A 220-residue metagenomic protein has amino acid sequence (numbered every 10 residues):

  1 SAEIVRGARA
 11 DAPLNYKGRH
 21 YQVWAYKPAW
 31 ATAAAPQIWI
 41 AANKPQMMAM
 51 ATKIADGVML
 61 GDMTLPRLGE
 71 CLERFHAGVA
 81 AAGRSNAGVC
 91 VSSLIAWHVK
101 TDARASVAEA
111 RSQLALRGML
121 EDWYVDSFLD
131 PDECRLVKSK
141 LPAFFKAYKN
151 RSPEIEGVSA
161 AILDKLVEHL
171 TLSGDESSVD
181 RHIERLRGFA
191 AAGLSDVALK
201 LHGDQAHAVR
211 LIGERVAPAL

Functional and structural regions predicted by a protein language model:
S1-P28, G69, E73-A191: An alpha-helical appendage that flanks or caps ligand/catalytic pockets
G7, D56-G57: Well-ordered beta-strand positions
I38-A41, V58-L60, V89-I95, V197-L199: Hydrophobic faces of well-ordered beta-strands that scaffold small-molecule active sites in alpha/beta enzyme cores
N43-P45, M63, L94-H98, H202-D204: Active-site beta-loop-alpha junctions enriched in small/polar residues
M48-T52, R187: Alpha-helical segments flanking ligand/cofactor-binding loops in enzyme cores
K53-I54, A192-G193: Structural motif
D62-L65, A198-R210: Glycine-rich, proline-tolerant flexible connector loops at the mouths of alpha/beta enzymes
Y148-E156, A206-L220: Short acidic, glycine/proline-enriched helix-loop-strand junctions
